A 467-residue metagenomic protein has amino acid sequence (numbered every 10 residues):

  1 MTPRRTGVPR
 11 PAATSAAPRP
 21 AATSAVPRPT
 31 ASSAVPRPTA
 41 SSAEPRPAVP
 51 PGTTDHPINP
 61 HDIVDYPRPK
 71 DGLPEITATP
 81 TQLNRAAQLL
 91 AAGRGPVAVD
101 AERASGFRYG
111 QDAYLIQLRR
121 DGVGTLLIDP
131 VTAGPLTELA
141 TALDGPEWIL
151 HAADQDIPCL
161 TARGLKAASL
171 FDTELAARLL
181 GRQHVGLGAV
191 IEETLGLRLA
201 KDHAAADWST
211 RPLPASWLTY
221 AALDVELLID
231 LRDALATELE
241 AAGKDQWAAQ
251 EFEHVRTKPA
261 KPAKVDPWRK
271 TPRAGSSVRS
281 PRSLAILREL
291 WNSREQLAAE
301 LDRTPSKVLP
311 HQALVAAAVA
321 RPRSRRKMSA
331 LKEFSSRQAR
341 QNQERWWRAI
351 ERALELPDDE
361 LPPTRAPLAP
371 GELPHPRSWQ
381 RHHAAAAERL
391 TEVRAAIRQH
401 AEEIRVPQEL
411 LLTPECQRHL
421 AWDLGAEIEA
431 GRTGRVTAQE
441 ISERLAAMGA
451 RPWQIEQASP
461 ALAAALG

Functional and structural regions predicted by a protein language model:
M1-R10, P47-V97, A101: N-terminal accessory regions of nucleic-acid-interacting proteins
R4, A215, L235-G467: Accessory DNA-binding and partner-docking regions appended to nucleic-acid-acting proteins, especially the terminal
P9-A48: Long, intrinsically disordered low-complexity tandem-repeat segments
R28, R46, F107, A162-G164 (+7 more regions): Glycine-centered secondary-structure boundary/capping sites
P60-D65, Y114-L115, I157, V406: Intrinsically disordered, low-complexity boundary segments flanking structured domains
V64-Y66, P135-T137, A167-A168, R294 (+1 more regions): A short alpha-helix capping/helix-coil boundary motif
P74-N84, L89-V99, R103-E238: Conserved DEDDh/DEDDy metal-dependent 3′-5′ exonuclease domain
